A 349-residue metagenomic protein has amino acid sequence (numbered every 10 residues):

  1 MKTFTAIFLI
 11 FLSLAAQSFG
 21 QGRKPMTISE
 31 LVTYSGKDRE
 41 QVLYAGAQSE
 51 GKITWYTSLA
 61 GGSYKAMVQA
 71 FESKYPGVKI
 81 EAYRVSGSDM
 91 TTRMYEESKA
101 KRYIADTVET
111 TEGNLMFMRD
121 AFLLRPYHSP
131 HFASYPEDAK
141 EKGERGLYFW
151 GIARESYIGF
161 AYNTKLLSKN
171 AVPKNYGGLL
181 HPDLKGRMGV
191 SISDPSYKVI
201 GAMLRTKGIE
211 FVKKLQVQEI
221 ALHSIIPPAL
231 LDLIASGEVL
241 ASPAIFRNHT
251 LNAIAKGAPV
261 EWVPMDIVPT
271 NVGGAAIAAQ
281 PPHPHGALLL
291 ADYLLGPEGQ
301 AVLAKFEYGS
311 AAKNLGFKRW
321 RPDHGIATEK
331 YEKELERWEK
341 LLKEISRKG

Functional and structural regions predicted by a protein language model:
K37-Q48, I53-K79, A304-K305: Short, polar/charged alpha-helical segment
T54-Q69, I80-S98, Y103-E238: Extracytoplasmic ligand-binding site segments that recognize negatively charged/polar headgroups
M67, F211-L215, P282-L294, V302-L303: Short amphipathic alpha-helical coupling segments at ligand-binding clamshell hinges and other catalytic/signaling
N114-F117, L240-P259: A ligand-binding cleft/hinge motif common to bilobed small-molecule-binding domains
R125-A133, F149-G151, I254-P269, A278-Q280: Short beta-strand->loop
G159-L166, M203, N271-H283, V302-L303: A bilobed periplasmic-binding-protein/Venus flytrap-type ligand-binding module shared by bacterial periplasmic
L184-P195, L294-G316: Periplasmic-binding protein-like
L315-G349: Extracellular/periplasmic bilobal clamshell ligand-binding domains
